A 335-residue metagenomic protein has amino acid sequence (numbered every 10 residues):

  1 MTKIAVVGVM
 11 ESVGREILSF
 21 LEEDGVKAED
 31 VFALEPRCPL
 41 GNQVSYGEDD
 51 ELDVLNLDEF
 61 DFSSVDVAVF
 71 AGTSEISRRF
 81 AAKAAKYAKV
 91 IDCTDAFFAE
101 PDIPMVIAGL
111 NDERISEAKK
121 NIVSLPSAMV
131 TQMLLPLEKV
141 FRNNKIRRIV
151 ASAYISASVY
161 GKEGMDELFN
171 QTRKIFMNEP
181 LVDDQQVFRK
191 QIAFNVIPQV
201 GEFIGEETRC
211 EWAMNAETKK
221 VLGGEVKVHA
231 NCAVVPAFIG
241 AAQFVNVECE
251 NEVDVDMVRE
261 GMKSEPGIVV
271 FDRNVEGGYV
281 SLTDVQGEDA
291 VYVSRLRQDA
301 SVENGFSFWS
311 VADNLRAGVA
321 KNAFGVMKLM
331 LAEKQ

Functional and structural regions predicted by a protein language model:
M1-K190, K227, V291-Y292, L296-V302 (+3 more regions): N-terminal Rossmann-like NAD(P) cofactor-binding subdomain of oxidoreductases, focused on the glycine-rich
T2, A68, A157-Q335: Charged docking surfaces used in two-component/phosphorelay signaling
